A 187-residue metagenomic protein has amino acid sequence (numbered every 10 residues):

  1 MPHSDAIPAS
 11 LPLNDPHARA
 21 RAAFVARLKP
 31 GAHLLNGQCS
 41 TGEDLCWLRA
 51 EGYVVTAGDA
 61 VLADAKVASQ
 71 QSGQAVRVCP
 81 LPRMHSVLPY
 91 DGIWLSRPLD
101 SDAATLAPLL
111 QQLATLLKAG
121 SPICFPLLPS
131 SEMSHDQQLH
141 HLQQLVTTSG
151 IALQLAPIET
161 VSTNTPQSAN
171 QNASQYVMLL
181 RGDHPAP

Functional and structural regions predicted by a protein language model:
P12-G31: Conserved alpha-helix/loop element of class I SAM-dependent methyltransferases that forms part of the SAM/SAH-binding
P30-S40: Conserved class I S-adenosyl-L-methionine
T41-R83: Class I SAM-dependent methyltransferase SAM/SAH-binding core
P82-I93: A short acidic, Gly/Pro-enriched loop at the edge of an enzyme's catalytic core that lines a small-molecule cofactor
D91-T105: A short SAM/SAH-binding and catalytic strip from SAM-dependent methyltransferases
A107-A119: A short glycine-rich, Lys/Arg-flanked "PGG" loop and its adjoining helix->strand segment in the class I
G120-P129: Conserved beta-strand signature within the Rossmann-like core of class I S-adenosyl-L-methionine
S134-G150, A156: Short alpha-helix
